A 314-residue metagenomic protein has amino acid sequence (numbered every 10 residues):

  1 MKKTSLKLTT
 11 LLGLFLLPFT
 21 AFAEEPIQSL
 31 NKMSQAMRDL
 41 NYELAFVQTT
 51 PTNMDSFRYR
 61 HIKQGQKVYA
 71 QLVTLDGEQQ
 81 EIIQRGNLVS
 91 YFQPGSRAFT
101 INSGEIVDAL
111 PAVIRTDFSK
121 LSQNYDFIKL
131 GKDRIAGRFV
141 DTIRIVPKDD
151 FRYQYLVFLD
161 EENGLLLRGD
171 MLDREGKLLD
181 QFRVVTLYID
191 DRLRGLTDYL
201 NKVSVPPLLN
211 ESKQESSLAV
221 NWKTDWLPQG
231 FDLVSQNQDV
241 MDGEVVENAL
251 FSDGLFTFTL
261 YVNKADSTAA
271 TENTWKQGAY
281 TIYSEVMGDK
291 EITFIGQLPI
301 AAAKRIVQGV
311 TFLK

Functional and structural regions predicted by a protein language model:
K2-S5, L16-K67, G104, S122 (+2 more regions): N-terminal leader/targeting segments and the immediate start of mature chains
K7-G13: Sec-dependent N-terminal signal peptides
E24-G95, D126-D133, F139, V146-Q154 (+2 more regions): N-terminal mature ectodomain segment of secretory-pathway/periplasmic proteins
S56-I62, I82-G86, T100-E105, Q181-V184 (+1 more regions): Short amphipathic beta-strand/extended segments with alternating polar/hydrophobic composition
Y91-V113: Acidic/charged, solvent-exposed loop-and-adjacent secondary-structure segments enriched in E/D, K/R, S/T, and G/P
A136-S204: Gly/Pro-enriched, hydrophobic low-complexity segments that function as extracytoplasmic propeptides/linkers
S204-M287, A301: Short, solvent-exposed recognition patches
